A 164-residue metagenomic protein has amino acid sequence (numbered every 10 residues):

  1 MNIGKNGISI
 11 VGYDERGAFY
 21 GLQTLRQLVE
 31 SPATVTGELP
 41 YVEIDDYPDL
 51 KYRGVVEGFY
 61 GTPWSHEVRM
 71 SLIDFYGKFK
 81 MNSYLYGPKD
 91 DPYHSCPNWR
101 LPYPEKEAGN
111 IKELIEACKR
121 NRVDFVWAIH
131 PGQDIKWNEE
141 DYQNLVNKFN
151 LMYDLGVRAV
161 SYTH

Functional and structural regions predicted by a protein language model:
M1-L50, N121: Contiguous, structured surface segment used for ligand recognition
L39-S71, Y76-F79: An acidic-aromatic substrate-binding cleft motif
R53, M81-N82, N121-V123, V157-R158: Short, well-ordered coil/turn segments that N-cap beta-strands
G58, R69-N110, V123, I129-E139: Aromatic-lined carbohydrate-binding/catalytic grooves of carbohydrate-active enzymes
I73, I111-I115, L145-N150: Generic structural signal for well-ordered alpha-helices, preferentially at hydrophobic/aromatic core positions
G77-K78, I115-R120, M152-D154: Acidic (Asp/Glu)-rich catalytic clusters
N110, M152-V157: Acidic, His- and aromatic-enriched active-site or binding-groove loops in soluble protein domains that engage sugars
T163-H164: Conserved small/polar residues in nucleotide/adenosyl-binding loops
